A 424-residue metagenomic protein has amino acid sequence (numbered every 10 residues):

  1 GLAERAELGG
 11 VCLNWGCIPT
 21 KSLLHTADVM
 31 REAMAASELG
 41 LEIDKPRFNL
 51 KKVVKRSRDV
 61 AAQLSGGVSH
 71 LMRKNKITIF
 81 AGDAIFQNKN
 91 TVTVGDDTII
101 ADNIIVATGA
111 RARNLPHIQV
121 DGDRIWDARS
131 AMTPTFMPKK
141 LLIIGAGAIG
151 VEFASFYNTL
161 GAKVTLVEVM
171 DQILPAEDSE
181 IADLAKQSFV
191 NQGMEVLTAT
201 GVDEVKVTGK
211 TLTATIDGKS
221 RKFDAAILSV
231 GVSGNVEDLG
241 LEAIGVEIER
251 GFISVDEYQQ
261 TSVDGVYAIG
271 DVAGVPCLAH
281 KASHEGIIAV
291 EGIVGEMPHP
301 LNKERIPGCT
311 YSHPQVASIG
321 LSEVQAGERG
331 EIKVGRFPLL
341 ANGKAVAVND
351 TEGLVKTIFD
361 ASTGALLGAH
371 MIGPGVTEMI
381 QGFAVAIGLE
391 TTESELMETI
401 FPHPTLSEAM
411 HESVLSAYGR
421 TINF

Functional and structural regions predicted by a protein language model:
A3-A6, I18, S22-E32, V294-G295 (+3 more regions): Flexible, glycine-rich terminal cap/loop adjacent to redox cofactors in electron-transfer oxidoreductases
R5-A6, I144-G147, D271, V275: Glycine-rich Rossmann-fold phosphate-binding loop(s) that bind the pyrophosphate of adenine dinucleotide cofactors
N14-W15, P19-T98, E177-D203, T208 (+2 more regions): N-terminal Rossmann-like dinucleotide/flavin-binding domain of flavoprotein oxidoreductases that bind FAD/FMN
C17, T108-V167, E195-V196, E242-I244 (+1 more regions): Glycine-rich dinucleotide-binding loop and its adjacent helix/turn
M30-F48, R111-R113, E247-E249, E296-R305 (+1 more regions): A short alpha-helix-loop-beta-strand transition element characteristic of N-terminal alpha/beta dinucleotide-binding
V54, D59-S69, T133, P138-L142 (+4 more regions): Rossmann-like dinucleotide-binding cores of NAD(P)H-dependent redox enzymes
T78-A81, I85-T93, I99, G161-E257 (+1 more regions): A Rossmann-like FAD-binding core segment of flavoenzymes
I118-M137, S220-P300: FAD-site-proximal beta/loop scaffold in flavoenzymes
